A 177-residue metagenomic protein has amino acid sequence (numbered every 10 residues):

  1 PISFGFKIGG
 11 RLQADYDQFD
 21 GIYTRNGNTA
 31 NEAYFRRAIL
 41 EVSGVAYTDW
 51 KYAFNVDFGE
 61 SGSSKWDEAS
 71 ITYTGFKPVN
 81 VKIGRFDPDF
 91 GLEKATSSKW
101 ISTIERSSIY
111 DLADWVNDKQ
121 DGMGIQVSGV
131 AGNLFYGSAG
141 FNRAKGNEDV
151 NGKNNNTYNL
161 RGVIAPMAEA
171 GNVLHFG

Functional and structural regions predicted by a protein language model:
I2-G177: Outer membrane beta-barrel
